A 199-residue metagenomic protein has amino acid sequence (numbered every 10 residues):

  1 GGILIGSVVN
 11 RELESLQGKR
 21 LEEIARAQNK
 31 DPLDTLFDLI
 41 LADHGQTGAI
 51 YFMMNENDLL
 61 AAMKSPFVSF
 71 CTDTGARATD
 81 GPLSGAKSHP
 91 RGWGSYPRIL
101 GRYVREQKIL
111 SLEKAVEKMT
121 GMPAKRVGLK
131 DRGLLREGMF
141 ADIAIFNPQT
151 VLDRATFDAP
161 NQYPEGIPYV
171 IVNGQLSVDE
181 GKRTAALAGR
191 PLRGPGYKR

Functional and structural regions predicted by a protein language model:
G1-K108: Active-site neighborhoods of metal-dependent hydrolases
T35, E180-G181, P195: Short linear motifs in exposed loops
T47-M54, D58-L59, Q107-V116, A124-N161: Acidic, glycine-enriched loop/beta-strand segments at the rims of small-molecule binding/catalytic pockets
A61-V68, T72-D73, R77, I145-R190: C-terminal cap of metal-dependent C-N hydrolases
I99-R102, M122, G166-I167, N173: Generic recognition of well-ordered alpha-helical segments
L192-R199: Short, solvent-exposed cationic patches
